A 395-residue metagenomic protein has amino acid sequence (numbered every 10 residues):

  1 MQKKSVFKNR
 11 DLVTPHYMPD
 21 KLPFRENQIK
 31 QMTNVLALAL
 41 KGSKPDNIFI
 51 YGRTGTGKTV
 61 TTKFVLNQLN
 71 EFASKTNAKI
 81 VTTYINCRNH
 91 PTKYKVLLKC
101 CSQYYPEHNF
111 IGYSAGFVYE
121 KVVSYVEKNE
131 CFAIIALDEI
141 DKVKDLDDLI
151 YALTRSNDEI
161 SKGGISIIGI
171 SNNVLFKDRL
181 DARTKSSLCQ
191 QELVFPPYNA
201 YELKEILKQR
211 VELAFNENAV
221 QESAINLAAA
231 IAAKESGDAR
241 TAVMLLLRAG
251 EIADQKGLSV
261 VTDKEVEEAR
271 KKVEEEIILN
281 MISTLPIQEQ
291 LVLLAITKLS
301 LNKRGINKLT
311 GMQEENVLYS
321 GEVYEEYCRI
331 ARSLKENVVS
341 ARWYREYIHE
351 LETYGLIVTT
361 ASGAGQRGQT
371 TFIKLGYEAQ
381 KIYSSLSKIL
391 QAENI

Functional and structural regions predicted by a protein language model:
M1-D46, Q68-E71: A short, basic N-terminal segment
M1-N9, T14, P45, R88-I206 (+5 more regions): Mid-core helix/loop region of P-loop NTP-binding domains shared across ATPases and GTPases
S43-L66: Walker A/P-loop nucleotide-binding motif
I48-F49, F72-R88: Conserved catalytic segments around the Walker B and adjacent sensor/switch elements of P-loop NTPase domains
N67-K79, Y105-H108: Post-Walker A helix-loop "phosphate-sensing" segment adjacent to the P-loop in P-loop NTPases
F215-A219, L227-Q288, K303-K308, M312 (+2 more regions): C-terminal helical "lid" subdomain and adjoining coupling/linker elements of P-loop NTPases
E289-I296, R345: Hydrophobic residues on short alpha-helical segments
I306-I395: Terminal-proximal interaction/regulatory segments of ATP-powered molecular machines
